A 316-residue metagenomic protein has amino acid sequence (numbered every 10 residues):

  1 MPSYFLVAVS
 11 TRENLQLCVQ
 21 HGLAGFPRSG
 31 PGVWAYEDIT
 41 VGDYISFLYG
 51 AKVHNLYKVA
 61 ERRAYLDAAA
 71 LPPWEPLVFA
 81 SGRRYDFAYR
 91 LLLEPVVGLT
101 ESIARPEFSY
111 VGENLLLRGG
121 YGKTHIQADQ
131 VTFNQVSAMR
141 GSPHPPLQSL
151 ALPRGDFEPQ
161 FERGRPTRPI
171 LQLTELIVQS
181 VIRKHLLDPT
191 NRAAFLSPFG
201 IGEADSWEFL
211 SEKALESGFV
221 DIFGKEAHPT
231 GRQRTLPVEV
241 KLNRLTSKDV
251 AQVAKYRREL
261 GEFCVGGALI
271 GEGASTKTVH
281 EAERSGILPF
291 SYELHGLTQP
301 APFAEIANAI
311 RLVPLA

Functional and structural regions predicted by a protein language model:
P2-L17, T40, E94-L99, E113-A316: Charged, terminal alpha-helix-loop-beta segments that serve as non-catalytic nucleic-acid engagement and/or assembly
C18-A24: Long, low-complexity, charge-rich intrinsically disordered regions
G25-A35: Short alpha-helix capping/helix-loop boundary micro-motifs
A35-L48: Short coil-to-beta transition motif at edge beta-strands of beta-rich domains
L48-H54: Short, charged beta-turn/beta-strand-edge "cap" motif at the junction between a beta-strand and an adjacent loop
A51, R63, H228-T230: Solvent-exposed strand-loop boundary residues in beta-sheet-rich modules
H54-L56, L66-D67, K277-T278: Short catalytic/ligand-binding loop motif for oxyanion handling, primarily in non-cytosolic enzymes, centered on
K58-Q130: Aromatic- and Lys/Arg-enriched surface recognition patch
